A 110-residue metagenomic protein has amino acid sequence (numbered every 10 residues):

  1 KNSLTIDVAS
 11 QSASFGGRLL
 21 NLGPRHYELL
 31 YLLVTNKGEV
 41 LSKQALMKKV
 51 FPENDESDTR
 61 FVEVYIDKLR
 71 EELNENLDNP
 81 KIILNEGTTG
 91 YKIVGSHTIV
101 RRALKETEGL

Functional and structural regions predicted by a protein language model:
K1-Y27, K92-L110: A structural micro-motif at secondary-structure boundaries
S12-G87: Positively charged, aromatic-enriched patches within helix-turn-helix-type DNA-binding elements, predominantly
